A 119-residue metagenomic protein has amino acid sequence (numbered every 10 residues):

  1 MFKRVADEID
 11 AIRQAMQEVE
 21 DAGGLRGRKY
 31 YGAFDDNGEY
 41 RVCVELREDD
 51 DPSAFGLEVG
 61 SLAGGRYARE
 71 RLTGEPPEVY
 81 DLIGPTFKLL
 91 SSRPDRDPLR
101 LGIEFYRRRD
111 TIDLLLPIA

Functional and structural regions predicted by a protein language model:
M1-A119: A solvent-exposed interaction/effector surface
